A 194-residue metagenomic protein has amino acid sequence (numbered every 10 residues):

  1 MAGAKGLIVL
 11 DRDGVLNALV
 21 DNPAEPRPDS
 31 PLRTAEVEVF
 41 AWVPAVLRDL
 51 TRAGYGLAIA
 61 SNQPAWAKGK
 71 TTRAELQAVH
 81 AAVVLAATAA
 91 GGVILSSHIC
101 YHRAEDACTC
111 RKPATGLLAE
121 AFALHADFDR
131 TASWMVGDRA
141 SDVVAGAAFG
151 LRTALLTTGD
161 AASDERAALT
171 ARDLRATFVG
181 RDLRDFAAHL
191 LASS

Functional and structural regions predicted by a protein language model:
M1-G56: Active-site neighborhood of HAD-like aspartate-dependent phosphohydrolases
A2, A53, R73-L95, E105-M135 (+1 more regions): Asp-based, Mg2+/Mn2+-dependent phosphohydrolase catalytic module
L10-R12, S61, G137-D138: Active-site flanking residues adjacent to catalytic metal/cofactor-binding acidic residues
N17-L19, A24, K68, V144 (+1 more regions): Conserved protein kinase catalytic core
L19, N62-Q63, H102, T158: Active-site loop/turn elements of alpha/beta-hydrolase fold enzymes, especially the short glycine-/histidine-rich
S30, P64-A67, R103-E105: A short, flexible beta-alpha/helix-coil linker loop
G56-L76: Short beta-strand-loop/turn "lid" adjacent to the catalytic site in phosphate-handling enzymes
G56-N62, L95-I99, L156: Short beta-strand segments at enzyme active-site cores
